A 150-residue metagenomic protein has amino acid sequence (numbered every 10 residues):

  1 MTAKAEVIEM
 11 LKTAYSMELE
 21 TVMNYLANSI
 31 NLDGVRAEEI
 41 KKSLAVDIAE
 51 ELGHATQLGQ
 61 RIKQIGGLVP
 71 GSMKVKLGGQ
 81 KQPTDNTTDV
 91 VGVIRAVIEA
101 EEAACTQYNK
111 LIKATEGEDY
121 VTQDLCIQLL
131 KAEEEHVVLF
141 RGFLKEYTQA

Functional and structural regions predicted by a protein language model:
M1-A150: Iron-associated oxidoreductase/ferritin-like identity signal
